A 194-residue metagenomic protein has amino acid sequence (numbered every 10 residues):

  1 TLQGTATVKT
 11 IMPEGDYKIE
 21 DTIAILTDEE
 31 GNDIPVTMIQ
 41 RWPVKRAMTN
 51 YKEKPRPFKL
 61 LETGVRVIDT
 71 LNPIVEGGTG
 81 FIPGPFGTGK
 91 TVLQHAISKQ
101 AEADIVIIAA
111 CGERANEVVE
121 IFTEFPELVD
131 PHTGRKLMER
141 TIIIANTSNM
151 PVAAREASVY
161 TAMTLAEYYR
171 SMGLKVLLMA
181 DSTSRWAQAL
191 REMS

Functional and structural regions predicted by a protein language model:
L2-T10, K18-P83, L93-A96, P131-M150 (+1 more regions): P-loop NTPase nucleotide-binding/switch module
L26, T79-P83, A115, I121 (+1 more regions): Bulky hydrophobic/aromatic packing residues
T88-V92, I97-I105, C111, A115-E117 (+2 more regions): Conserved P-loop NTPase nucleotide-binding/switch module
F122-T133: Anion-binding catalytic surfaces of enzymes that hydrolyze or transfer phosphate/sulfate esters
